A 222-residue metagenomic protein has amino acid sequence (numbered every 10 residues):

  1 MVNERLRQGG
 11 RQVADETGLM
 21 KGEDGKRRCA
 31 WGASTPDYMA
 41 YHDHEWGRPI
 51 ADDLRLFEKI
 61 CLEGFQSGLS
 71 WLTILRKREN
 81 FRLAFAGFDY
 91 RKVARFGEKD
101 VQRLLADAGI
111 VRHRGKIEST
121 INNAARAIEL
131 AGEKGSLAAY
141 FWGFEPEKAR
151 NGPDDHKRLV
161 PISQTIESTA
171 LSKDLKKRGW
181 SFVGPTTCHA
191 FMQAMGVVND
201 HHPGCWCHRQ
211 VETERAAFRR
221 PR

Functional and structural regions predicted by a protein language model:
M1-T17: Detector for conserved single-position "signature" residues within domains
G18-R222: HhH-family (HhH-GPD) DNA N-glycosylase catalytic core used in base-excision repair
